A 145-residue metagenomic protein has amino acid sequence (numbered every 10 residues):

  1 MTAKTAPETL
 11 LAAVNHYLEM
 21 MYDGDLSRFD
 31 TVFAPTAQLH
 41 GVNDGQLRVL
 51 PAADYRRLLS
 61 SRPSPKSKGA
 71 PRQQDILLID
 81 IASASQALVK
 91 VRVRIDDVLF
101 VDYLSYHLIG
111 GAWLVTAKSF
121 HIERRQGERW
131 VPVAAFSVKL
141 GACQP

Functional and structural regions predicted by a protein language model:
T2, A6-A12, Q38-L99, G141-P145: Surface-exposed, charged secondary-structure patches
A6-G24: Short, aromatic-enriched amphipathic alpha-helices that serve as compact interaction elements
A13, G24-T36, H40: Short, well-ordered alpha-helical segments enriched in acidic and aromatic residues
Y17, F29, A37, V89 (+1 more regions): Hydrophobic pocket/interface hotspot
F33, Q38-G41, G45-Q46, Q126 (+1 more regions): Outer-membrane beta-barrel domain signature
F33, V93, S119-H121: Short beta-strand segments enriched in hydrophobic/aromatic residues within well-folded beta-rich domains
L99-K139: Short beta-strand edge/turn micro-motifs at domain boundaries
